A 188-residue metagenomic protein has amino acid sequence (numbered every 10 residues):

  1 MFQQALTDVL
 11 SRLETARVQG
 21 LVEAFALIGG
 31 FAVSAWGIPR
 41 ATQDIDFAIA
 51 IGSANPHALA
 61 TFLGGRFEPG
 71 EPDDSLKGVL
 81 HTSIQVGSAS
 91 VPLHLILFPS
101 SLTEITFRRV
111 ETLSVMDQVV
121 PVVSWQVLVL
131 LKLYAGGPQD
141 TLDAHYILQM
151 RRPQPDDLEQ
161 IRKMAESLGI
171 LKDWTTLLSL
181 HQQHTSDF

Functional and structural regions predicted by a protein language model:
M1-F188: Compositionally biased terminal segments of proteins
